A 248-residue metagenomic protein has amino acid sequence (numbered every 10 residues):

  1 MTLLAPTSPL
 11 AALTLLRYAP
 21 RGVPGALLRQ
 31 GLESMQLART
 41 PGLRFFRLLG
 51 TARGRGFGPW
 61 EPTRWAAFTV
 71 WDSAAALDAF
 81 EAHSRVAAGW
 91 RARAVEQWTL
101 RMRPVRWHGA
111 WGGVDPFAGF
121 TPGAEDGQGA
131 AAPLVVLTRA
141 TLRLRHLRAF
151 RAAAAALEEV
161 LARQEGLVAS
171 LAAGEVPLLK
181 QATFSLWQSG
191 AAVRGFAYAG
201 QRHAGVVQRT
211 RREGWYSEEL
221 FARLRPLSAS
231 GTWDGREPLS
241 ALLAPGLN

Functional and structural regions predicted by a protein language model:
M1-F57, E61-P62, A74-F80, R93-K180 (+2 more regions): Short S/T/G/P-rich N-terminal loop/turn motif that feeds into the first structured element of a domain
V70-S73, Q188: Extracellular/lumenal glycan-associated surfaces
A82, Q208: Residue-level detection of the helix-turn-helix DNA-binding "recognition helix"
R85-A94, H203-G205: A common structural junction motif
A182-L186: A short beta-strand motif that forms the metal-chelation/ATP-contact edge of phosphoryl-transfer active sites
W187-A204, R211: Active-site/pore-lining binding-face segments in mid-to-C-terminal subdomains
G214-E218: Flexible helix-coil linker/hinge segments at domain or subdomain boundaries
